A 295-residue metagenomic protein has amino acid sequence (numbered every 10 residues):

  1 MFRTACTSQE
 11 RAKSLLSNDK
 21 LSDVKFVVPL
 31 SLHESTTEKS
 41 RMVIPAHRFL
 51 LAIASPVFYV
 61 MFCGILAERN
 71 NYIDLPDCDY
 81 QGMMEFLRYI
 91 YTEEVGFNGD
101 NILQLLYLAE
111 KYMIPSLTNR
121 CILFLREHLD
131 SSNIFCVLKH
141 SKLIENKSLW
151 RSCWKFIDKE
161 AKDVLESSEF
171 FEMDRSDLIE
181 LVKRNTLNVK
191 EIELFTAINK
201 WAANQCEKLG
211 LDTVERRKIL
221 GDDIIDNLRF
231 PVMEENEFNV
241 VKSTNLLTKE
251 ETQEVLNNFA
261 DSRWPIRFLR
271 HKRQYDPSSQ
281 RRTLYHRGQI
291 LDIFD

Functional and structural regions predicted by a protein language model:
M1-R48, A52, Q81, E85-G99: N-terminal BTB/POZ boundary and linker segment
S8, I44-P45, I53-A54, N70 (+2 more regions): Alpha-helical scaffold in the C-terminal half of BTB/POZ domains and their immediate C-terminal extension
K25-L32, R48-L50, A54-S55, F62 (+4 more regions): Residues that form ligand- and interface-recognition hot spots within folded domains
S35-V43, A67-P76: Short, conserved non-catalytic motifs in the polymerase core
P56-N71: Cytochrome P450 catalytic domain signature, combining two hallmark sequence patches
